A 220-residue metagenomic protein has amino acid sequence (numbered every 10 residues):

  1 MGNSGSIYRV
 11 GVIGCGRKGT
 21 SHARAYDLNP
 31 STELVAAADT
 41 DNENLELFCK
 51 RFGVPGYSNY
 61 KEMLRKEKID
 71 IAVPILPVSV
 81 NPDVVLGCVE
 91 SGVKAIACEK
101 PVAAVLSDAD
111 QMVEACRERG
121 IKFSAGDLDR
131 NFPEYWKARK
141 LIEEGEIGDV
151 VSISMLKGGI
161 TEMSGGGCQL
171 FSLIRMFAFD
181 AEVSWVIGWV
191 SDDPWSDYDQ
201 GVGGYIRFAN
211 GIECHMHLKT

Functional and structural regions predicted by a protein language model:
M1-F52, I174: N-terminal Rossmann-like dinucleotide-binding module
H22, F52-A115: Beta-loop-alpha module in the N-terminal Rossmann-like domain of NAD(P)-dependent dehydrogenases, especially those
T32, K94, R119-K122, I212: Short, well-ordered coil/turn segments that N-cap beta-strands
L34, G53, I69-A72, I147-V150 (+1 more regions): Local beta-strand N-terminus motif with an aromatic residue
S58, C98, A125, I187-V190 (+1 more regions): Short loop/edge segments at beta-strand edges and connector loops that shape dinucleotide/nucleotide cofactor-binding
L64, I71, A97, V102-E162: A contiguous active-site-proximal alpha/beta segment in oxidoreductase catalytic domains
K157-S164, S191-W195: Glycine-rich "substrate-gating" loop/helix at the edge of Rossmann-like oxidoreductase active sites
C168-T220: Contiguous beta-strand/loop segments that form the cofactor/metal-binding neighborhood of enzyme cores
